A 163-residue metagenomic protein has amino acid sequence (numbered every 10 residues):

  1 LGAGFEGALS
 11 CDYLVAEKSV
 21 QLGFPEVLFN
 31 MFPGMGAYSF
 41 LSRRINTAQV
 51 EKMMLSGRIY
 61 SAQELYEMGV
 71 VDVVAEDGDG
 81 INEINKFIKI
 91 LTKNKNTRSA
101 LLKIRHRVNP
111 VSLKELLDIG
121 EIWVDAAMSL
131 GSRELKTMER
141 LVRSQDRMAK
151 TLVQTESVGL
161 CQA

Functional and structural regions predicted by a protein language model:
L1-F29: Glycine-rich beta-to-alpha active-site loop
G2, G57-E64: Acidic, divalent-metal-coordinating active-site segment for phosphoryl/phosphodiester hydrolysis, typified by short
V15-V20, V71-T137: C-terminal long alpha-helix characteristic of the crotonase
Y38-A48: Hydrophobic, secondary-structure "cap" segments at the distal end of domains
S129-A163: Terminal-region recognition feature
